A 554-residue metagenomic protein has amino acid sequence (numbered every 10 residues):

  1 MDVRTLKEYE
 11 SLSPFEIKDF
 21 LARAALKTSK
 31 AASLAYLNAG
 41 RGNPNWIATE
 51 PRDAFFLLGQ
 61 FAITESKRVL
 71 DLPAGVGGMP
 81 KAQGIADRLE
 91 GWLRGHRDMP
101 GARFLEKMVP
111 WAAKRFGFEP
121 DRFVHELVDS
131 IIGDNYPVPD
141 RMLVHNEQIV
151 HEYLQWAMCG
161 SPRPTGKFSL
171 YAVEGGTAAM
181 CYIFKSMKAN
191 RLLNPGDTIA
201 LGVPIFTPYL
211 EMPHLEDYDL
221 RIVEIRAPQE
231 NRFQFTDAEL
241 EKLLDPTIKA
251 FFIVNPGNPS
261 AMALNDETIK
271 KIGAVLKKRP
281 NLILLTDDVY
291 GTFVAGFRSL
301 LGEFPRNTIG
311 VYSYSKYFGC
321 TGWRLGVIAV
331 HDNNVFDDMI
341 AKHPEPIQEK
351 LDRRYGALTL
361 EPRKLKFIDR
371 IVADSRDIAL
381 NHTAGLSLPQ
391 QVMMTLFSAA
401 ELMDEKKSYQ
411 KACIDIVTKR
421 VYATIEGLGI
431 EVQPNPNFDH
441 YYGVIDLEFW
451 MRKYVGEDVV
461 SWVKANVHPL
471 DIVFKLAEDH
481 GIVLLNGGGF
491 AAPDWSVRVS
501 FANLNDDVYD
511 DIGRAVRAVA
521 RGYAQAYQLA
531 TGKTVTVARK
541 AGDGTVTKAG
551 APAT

Functional and structural regions predicted by a protein language model:
D2-R141, L380-A384, A502: N-terminal "arm"/small-domain region of PLP-dependent enzymes with the aminotransferase-like
L6-Y9, T49-F55, D134-V138, P228-F235 (+3 more regions): Short, flexible/disordered intra-domain loops and linkers
G40-R41, W46, Y441-A465, D479-G513: Conserved PLP-binding active-site segment of the aspartate aminotransferase-like
N45-A48, L301-K366, R498, Y509: Active-site PLP attachment segment
N45-E50, L210, P259-M262, T292-A295 (+6 more regions): Short catalytic/ligand-binding loop motif for oxyanion handling, primarily in non-cytosolic enzymes, centered on
P73-N281, G291-P305, I309, V467 (+4 more regions): Conserved core of the PLP fold type I
N334, A341-P346, K350-K407: Long, C-terminal catalytic modules of enzymes
P389-Q390, M394-L396, A400, K407-I425 (+1 more regions): Conserved glycine-rich beta-strand-loop-beta hairpin in the small C-terminal domain of fold type I
